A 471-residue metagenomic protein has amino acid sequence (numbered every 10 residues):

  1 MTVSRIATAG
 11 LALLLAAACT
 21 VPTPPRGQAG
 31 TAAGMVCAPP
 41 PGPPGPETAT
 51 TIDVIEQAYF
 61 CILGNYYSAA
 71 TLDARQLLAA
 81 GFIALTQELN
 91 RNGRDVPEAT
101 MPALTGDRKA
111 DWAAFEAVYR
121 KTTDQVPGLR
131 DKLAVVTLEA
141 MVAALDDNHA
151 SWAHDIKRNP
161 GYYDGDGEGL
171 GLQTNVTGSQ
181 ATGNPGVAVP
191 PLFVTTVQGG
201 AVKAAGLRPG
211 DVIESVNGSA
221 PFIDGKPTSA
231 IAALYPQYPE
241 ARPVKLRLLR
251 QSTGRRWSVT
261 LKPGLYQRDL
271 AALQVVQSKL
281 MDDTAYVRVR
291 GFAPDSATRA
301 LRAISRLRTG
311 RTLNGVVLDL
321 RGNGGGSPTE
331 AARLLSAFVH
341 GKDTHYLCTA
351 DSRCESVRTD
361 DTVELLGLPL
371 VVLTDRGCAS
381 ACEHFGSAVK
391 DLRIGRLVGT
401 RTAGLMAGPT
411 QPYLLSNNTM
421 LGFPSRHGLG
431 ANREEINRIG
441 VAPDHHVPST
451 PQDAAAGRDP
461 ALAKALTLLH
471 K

Functional and structural regions predicted by a protein language model:
M1-G10: Bacterial N-terminal signal peptides that target proteins for export
A16-A18: C-terminal motif of bacterial Sec signal peptides marking the signal peptidase cleavage site
T20-P22: Bacterial signal peptide processing site
R26-D53: N-terminal low-complexity, Pro/Thr/Ser-rich intrinsically disordered segments that act as propeptides or flexible
E47, T51, Q125, T195-T196 (+5 more regions): Cleft-lining beta-strand/loop regions that shape enzyme active-site pockets
I52, Y67-G186, P243-K245, Q251-L273: Extended, small/polar residue-biased N-terminal targeting/export presequences and adjacent propeptide/linker tracts
Y59-S68, F82-R94, E116-P127, T137-A150 (+7 more regions): Sec-exported extracytoplasmic/periplasmic mature domains
L104-R108, G165-S215, S219-I223, P294 (+1 more regions): PDZ/PDZ-like domain segments forming the peptide/carboxylate-binding groove, activating on the N-terminal beta-strands
